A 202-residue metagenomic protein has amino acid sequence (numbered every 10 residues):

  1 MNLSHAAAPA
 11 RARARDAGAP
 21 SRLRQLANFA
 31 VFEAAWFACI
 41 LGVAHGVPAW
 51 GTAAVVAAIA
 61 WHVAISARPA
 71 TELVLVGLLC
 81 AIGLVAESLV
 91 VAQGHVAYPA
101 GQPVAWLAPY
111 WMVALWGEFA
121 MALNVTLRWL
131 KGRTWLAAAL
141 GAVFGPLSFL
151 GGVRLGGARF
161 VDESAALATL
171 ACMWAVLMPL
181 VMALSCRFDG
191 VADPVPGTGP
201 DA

Functional and structural regions predicted by a protein language model:
N2-A202: Aromatic-rich, lipid-facing transmembrane alpha helices and their immediate juxtamembrane interface loops in integral
